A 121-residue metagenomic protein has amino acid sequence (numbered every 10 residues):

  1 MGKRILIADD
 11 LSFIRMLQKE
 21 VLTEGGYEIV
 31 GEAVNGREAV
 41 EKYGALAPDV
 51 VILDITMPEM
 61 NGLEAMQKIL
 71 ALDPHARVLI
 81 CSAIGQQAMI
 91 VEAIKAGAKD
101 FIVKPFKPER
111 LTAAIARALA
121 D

Functional and structural regions predicted by a protein language model:
I7-D9, A33, V51: Conserved sequence signature across two-component system core domains
S12-G31: Two-component/phosphorelay signaling modules centered on CheY-like receiver
N35-E38, N61-E64: Acidic catalytic/metal-coordinating carboxylates
L46-I52: Active-site beta3 strand of CheY-like receiver
M57: Receiver (REC) domain active-site loop signature in two-component systems and cognate sites in sensor histidine kinases
A88, F106-I115: C-terminal output helix
